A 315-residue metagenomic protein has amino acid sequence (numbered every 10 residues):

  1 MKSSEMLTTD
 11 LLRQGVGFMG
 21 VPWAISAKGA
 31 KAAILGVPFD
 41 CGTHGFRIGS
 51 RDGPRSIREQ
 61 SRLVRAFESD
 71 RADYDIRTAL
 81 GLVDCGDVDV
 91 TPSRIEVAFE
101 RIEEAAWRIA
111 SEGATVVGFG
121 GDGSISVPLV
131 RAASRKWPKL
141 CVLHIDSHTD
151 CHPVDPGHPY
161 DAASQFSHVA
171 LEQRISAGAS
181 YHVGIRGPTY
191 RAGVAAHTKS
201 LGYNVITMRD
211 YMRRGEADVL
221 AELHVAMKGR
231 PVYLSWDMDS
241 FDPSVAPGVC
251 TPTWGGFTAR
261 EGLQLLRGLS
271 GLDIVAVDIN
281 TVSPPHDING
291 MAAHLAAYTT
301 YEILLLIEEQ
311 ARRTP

Functional and structural regions predicted by a protein language model:
K2-P315: Conserved alpha-helical scaffold segments that buttress catalytic/binding sites
